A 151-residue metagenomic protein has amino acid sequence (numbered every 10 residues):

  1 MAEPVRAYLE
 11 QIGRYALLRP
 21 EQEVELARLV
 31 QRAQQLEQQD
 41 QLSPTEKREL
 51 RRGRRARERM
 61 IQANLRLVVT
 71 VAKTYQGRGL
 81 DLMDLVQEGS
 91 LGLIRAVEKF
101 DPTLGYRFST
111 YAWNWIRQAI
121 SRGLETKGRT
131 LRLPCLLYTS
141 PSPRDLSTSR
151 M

Functional and structural regions predicted by a protein language model:
M1-R132: Alpha-helical promoter-recognition and RNA polymerase-docking modules of transcription initiation factors, dominated by
V68, Y138-D145: Conserved small/polar residues in nucleotide/adenosyl-binding loops
L146-M151: N-terminal low-complexity segments that are often proline-rich with Ser/Thr-Pro
